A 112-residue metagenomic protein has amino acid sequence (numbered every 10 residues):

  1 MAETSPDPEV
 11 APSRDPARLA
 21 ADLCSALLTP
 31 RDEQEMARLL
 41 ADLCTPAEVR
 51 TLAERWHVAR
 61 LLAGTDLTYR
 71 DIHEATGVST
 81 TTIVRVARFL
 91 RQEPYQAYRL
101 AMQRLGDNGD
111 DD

Functional and structural regions predicted by a protein language model:
M1-P30: General nucleic-acid-binding
M36-R55: Short, Lys/Arg-enriched anionic-surface-contact patches
L52-L67: Short, amphipathic alpha-helical "recognition" segments used to contact nucleic acids or chromatin
A59, V84-R91: Recognition helix of helix-turn-helix/homeodomain-like DNA-binding domains that insert into the DNA major groove
T65, S79, L90-E93: The DNA-recognition helices of helix-turn-helix-type DNA-binding domains
R70-T76, I83: Short alpha-helical "recognition helix" segments of helix-turn-helix
R88-L100: Short, solvent-exposed alpha-helical "recognition" segments
L100-D112: Intrinsically disordered, low-complexity basic tails/linkers immediately adjacent to helix-turn-helix/homeobox/MYB/SANT
